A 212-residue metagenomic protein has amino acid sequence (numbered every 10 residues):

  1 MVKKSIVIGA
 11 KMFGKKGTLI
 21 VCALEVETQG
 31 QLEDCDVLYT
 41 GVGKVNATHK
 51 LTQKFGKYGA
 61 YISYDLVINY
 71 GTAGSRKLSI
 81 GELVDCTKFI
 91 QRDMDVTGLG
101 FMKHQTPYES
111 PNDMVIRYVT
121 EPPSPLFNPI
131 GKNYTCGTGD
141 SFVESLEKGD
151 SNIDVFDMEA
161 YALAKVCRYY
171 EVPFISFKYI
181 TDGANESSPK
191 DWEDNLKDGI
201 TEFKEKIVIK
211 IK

Functional and structural regions predicted by a protein language model:
M1-K11: N-terminal amphipathic/basic-hydrophobic helices that include classical n-h-c signal peptides and signal-anchor
A10-M12, E147-K148: A short acidic-Thr-Gly-centered motif at the start of a beta-strand
F13-L19, N152-D154: Short active-site oxyanion
G17-Q31: N-terminal beta1-alpha1 ligand-phosphate binding loop
T28-K212: Glycine-rich phosphate- or other oxyanion-binding loops that anchor nucleotides, phosphorylated ligands
